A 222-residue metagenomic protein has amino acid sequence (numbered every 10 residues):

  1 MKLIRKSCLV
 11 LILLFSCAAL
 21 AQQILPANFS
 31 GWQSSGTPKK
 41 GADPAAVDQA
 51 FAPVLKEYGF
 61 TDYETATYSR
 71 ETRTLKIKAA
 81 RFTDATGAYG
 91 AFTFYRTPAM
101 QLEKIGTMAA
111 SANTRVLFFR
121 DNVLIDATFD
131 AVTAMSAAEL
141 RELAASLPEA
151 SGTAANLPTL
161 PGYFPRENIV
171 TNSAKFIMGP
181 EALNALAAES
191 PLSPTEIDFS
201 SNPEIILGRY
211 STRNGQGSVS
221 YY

Functional and structural regions predicted by a protein language model:
M1-R5: N-terminal secretory signal peptides that target proteins for export/translocation
K6-L9, S16-Y222: Soluble, non-membrane globular domain cores that form compact, hydrophobic packing and curved binding surfaces
